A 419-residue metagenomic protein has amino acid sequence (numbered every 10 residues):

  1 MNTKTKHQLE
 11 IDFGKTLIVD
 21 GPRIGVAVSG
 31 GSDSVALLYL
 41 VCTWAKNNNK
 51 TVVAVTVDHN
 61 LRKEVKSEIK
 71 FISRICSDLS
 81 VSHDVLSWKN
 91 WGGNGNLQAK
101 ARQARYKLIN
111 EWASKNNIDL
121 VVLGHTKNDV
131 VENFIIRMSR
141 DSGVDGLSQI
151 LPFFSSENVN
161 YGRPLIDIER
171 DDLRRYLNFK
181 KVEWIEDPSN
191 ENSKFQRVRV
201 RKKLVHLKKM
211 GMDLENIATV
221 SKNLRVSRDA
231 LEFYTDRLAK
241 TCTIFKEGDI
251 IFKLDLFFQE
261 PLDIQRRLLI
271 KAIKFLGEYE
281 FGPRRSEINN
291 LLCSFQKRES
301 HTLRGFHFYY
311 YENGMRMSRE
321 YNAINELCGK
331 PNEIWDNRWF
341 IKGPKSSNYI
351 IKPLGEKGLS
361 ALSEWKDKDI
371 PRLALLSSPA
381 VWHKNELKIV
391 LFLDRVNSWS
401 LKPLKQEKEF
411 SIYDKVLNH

Functional and structural regions predicted by a protein language model:
M1-K203: Core alpha/beta nucleotide-donor-binding catalytic domains of modification enzymes
N2-S32, N48-V53, V57, W88-N90 (+4 more regions): AMP-forming adenylation/ATP pyrophosphatase catalytic core
L123, P188, N192, N216 (+2 more regions): Short, surface-exposed helix-loop/turn micro-motifs enriched in polar/charged residues
F134, R199-K203, T219-V220, L268-A272: A general alpha-helix detector
I185, D213-I217, L231: Short, structured loop/turn "capping" segments at alpha-beta junctions
N190-R197, E215-R225: Internal, active-site/partner-interface "lid" segment
K202-L214: Conserved anion/nucleotide-ligand pocket segment
